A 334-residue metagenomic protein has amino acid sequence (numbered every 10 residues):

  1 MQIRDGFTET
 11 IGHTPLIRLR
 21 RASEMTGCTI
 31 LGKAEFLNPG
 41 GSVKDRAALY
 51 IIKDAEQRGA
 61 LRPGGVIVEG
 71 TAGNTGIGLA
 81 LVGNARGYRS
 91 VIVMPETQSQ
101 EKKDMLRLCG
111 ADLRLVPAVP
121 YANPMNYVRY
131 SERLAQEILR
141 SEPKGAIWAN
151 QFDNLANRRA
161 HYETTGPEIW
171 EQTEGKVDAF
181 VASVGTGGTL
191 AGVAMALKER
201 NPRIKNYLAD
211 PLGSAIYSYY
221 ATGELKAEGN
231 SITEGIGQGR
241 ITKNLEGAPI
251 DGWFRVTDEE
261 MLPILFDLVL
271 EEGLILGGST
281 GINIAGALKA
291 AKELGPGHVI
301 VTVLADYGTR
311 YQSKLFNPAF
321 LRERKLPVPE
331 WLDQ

Functional and structural regions predicted by a protein language model:
M1-Q334: PLP-dependent amino-acid enzyme catalytic core
